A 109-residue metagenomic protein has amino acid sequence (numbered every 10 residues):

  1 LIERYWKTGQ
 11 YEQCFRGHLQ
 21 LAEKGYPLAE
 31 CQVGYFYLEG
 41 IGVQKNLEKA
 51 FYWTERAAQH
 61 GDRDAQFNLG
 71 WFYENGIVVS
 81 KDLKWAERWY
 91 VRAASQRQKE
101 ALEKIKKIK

Functional and structural regions predicted by a protein language model:
L1-Y5, Q32-E39, N68-N75, K104-K109: Hydrophobic face of amphipathic alpha-helices that form TPR/SEL1-like repeat modules and related alpha-solenoid
Y5, H18, E23-P27, E39-I41 (+5 more regions): Short helix-capping/linker turns of helical repeat alpha-solenoids
Y11-H18: Repeat-mediated protein-protein interaction surfaces in helical alpha-solenoids
C31, Y52, F67, E87-R88 (+1 more regions): TPR/TPR-like alpha-solenoid signature
D82-K99: TPR/TPR-like (Sel1-like) alpha-helical repeat modules
